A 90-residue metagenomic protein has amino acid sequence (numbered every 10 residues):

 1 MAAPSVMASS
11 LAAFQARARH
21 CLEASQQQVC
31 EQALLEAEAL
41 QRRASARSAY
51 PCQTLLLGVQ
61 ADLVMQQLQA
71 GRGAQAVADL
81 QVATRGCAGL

Functional and structural regions predicted by a protein language model:
M1-A2, Q75: Residue-level detector of intrinsically disordered, flexible termini and proteolytic processing junctions
A2-L35, A39: Immediate post-signal-peptide N-terminus of mature secreted/exported proteins
A13-Q15, R43, L68: General helical secondary-structure elements
C21-A24, L40-R47, L90: Surface-exposed polar/charged interaction patches
A33-L34, Q41-R43, V64-M65: Short cysteine/histidine-rich zinc-coordinating motifs and their immediately flanking basic loops
S45-G89: Mid-chain, structured segments of secreted extracytoplasmic proteins
